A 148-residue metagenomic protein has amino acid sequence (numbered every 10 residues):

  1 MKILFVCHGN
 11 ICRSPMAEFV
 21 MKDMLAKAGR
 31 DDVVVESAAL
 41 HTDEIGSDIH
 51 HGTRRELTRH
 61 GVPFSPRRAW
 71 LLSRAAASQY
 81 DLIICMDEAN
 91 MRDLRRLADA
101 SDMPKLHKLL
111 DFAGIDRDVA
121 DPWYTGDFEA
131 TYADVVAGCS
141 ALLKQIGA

Functional and structural regions predicted by a protein language model:
M1-Q79, K144-A148: Conserved active-site segments centered on acidic
F5, I84-C85: Hydrophobic beta-strand core positions in alpha/beta domains
S14, D87-E88: Helix N-cap/beta->alpha junction signal
A76, L82, E88-A148: Phosphate-binding/catalytic loops
